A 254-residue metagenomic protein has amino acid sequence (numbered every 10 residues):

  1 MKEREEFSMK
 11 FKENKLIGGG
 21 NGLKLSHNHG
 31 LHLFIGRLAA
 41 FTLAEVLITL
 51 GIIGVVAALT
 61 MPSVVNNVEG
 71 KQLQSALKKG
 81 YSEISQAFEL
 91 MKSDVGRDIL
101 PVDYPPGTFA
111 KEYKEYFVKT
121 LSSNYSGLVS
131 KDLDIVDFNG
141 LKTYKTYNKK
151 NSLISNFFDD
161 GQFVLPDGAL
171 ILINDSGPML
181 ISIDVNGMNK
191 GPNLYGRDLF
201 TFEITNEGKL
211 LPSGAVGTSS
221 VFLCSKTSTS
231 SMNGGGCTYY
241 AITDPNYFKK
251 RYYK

Functional and structural regions predicted by a protein language model:
M1-F41: N-terminal leader/signal peptides at the extreme start of proteins
F7, K15, L59, K71-Q74 (+4 more regions): A generic structural micro-environment signature that highlights single residues at secondary-structure boundaries
R37-E69: N-terminal single-pass transmembrane signal-anchor helix
T42-A44, I48, G54, F88 (+2 more regions): Contiguous, often N-terminal, cationic amphipathic patches that form binding interfaces
G70-L100, P105-K111: Membrane-proximal N-terminal amphipathic helix
G107-K254: Intrinsically disordered, low-complexity regions enriched in Pro/Ser/Thr/Gly and acidic residues
